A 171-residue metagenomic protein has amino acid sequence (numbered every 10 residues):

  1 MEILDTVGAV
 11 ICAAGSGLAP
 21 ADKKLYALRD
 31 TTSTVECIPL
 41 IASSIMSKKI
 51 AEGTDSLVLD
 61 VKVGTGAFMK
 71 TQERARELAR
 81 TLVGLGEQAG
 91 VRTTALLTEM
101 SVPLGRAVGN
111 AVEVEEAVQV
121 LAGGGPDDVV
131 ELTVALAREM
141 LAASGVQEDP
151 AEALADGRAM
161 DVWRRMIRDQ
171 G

Functional and structural regions predicted by a protein language model:
M1-E52: Phosphate/pyrophosphate-binding betaalpha-module
M1-V10, R80-G86, G90: A glycine-rich helix N-cap at a beta->alpha junction
L4, C12-A14, D60-G64, L96-L97: Short beta-strand segments
D22-T31, D60-M69, M100-P103: Active-site-proximal beta-alpha loop/turn segments in soluble metabolic enzymes
C37-I41, I50-A51, K70, R74 (+2 more regions): Short, contiguous, pocket-lining structural segments that sit at or immediately flank catalytic/ligand-binding sites
L40, M46-K70, R76, E87: Phosphate-binding glycine-rich loops and their immediate beta-loop-alpha structural context
A75-A79, V114: Amphipathic alpha-helical segments in well-structured domains
L85, R92-G171: A glycine- and small/hydrophobic-rich beta-loop-beta segment that serves as a flexible "lid/hinge" or phosphate-binding
